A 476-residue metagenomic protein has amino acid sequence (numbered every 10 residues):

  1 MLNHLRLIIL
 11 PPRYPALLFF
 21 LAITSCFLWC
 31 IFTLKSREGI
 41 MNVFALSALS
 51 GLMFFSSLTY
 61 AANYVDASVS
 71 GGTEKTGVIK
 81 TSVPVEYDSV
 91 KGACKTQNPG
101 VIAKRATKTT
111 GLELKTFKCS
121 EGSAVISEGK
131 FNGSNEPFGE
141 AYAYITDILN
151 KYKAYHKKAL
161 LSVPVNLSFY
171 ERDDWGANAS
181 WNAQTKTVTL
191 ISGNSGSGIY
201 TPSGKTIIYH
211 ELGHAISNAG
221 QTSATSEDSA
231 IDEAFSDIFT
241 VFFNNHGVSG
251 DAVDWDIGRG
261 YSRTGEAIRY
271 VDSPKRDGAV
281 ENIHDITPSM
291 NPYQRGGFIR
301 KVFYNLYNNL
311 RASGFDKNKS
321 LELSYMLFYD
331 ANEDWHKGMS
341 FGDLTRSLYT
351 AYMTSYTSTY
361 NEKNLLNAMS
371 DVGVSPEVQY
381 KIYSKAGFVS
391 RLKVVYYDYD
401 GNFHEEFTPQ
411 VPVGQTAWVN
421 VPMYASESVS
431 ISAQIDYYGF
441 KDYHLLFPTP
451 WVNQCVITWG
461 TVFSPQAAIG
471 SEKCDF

Functional and structural regions predicted by a protein language model:
M1-M41: N-terminal secretory signal peptides that target proteins for export/translocation
P15, F27-I31, K95, S120 (+2 more regions): Secreted/luminal cysteine- and crosslink-motif detector
T24-L28, G92, F117, N453 (+1 more regions): Secreted/extracellular small peptides and ectodomain modules produced from precursors
C30, R37, N42, Y60-I208 (+1 more regions): Zymogen propeptides/activation segments of proteases
N42-S50: Sec-dependent signal peptide recognition, specifically the positively charged N-region followed immediately by
S56-L58: N-terminal signal peptide c-region/cleavage motif recognized by signal peptidases
E377-F476: Intrinsically disordered, low-complexity segments enriched in small/polar residues
